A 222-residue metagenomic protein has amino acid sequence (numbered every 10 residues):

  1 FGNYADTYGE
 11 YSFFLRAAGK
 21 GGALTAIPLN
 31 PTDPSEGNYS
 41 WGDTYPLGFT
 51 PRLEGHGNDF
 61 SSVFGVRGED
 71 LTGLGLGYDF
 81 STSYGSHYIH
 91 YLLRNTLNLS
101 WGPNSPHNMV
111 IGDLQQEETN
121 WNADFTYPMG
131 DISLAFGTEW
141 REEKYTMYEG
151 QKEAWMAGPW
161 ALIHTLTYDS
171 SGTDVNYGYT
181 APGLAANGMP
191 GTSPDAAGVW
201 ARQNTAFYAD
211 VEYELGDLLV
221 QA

Functional and structural regions predicted by a protein language model:
F1-P34, N38, T44-L47: Periplasmic-side early beta-strands and strand-to-turn transitions of outer-membrane beta-barrels
F1-T7, F49-A222: Face-selective signature of the C-terminal outer-membrane beta-barrel domain
S35-G42, A181-N187: Active-site-adjacent bridging/hinge elements
